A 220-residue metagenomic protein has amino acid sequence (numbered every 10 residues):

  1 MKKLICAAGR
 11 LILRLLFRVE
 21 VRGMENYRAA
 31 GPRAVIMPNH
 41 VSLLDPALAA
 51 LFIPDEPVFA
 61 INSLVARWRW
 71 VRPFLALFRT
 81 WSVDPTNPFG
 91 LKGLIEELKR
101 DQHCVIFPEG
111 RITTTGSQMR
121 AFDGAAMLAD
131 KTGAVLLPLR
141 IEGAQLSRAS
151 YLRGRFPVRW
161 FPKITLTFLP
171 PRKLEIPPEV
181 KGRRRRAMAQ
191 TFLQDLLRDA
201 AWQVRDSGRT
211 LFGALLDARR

Functional and structural regions predicted by a protein language model:
M1-K2, A7-H40: Helix-to-loop junction immediately C-terminal to a conserved catalytic motif
L15-R22, P85-T86, R148-S150: Short gly/ser/thr-rich secondary-structure transition/capping motifs
R28-T86, G93: Catalytic core of membrane glycerolipid acyltransferases/transacylases, capturing the structured, soluble-facing
R33-V35, D101-F107: Residue-level preference for the first positions of well-ordered beta-strands
K99, S117-K181: A cross-family acyltransferase "interaction/gating" segment
L169-L174, F192-R198: A conserved mid-domain beta-alpha-beta active-site/ligand-binding segment of alpha/beta enzyme cores
R205-R220: N-lobe entry segment of adenylate-forming
